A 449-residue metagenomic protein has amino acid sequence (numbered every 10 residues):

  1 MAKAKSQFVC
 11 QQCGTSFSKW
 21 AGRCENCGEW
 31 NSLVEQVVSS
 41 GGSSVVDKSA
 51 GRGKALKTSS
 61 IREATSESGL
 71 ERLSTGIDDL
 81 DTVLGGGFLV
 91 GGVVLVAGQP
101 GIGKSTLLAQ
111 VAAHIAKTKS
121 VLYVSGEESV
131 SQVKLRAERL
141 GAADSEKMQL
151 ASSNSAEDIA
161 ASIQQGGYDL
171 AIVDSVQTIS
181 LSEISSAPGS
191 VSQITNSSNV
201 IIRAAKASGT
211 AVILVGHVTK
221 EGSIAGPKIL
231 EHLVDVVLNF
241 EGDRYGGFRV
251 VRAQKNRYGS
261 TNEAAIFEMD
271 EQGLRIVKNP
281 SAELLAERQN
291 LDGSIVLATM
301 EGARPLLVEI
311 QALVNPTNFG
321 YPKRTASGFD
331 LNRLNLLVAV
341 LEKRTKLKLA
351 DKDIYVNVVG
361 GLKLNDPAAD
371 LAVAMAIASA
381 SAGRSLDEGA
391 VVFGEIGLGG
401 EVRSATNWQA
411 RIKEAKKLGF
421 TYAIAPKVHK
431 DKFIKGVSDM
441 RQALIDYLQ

Functional and structural regions predicted by a protein language model:
A2-K5, V9-Q12, S16-T82, L89-A97 (+7 more regions): Peripheral, non-AAA+ core regions of ATP-driven protein-machinery
V121-S125: Conserved RecA-like ASCE P-loop NTPase motor core of nucleic-acid helicases/translocases
G126-Q132: Conserved Walker A/P-loop ATP-binding site and its immediately adjacent core in helicase/helicase-like ATPase domains
